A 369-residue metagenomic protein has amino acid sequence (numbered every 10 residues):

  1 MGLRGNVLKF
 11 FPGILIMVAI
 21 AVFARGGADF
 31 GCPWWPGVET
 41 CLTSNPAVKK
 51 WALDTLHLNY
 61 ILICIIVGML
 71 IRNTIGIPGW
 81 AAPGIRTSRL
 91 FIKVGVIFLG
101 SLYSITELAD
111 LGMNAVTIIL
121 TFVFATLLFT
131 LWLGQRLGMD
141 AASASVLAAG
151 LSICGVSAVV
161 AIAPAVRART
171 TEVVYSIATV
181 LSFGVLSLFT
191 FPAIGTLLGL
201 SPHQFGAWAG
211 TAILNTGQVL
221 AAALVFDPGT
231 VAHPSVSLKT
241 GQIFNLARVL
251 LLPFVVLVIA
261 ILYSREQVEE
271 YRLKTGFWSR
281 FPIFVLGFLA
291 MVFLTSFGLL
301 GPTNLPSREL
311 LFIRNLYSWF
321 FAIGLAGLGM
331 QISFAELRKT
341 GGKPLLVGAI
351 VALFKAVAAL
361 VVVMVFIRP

Functional and structural regions predicted by a protein language model:
M1, M17, A21, R25 (+4 more regions): Juxtamembrane and boundary regions of transmembrane helices in multi-pass small-molecule transporters and channels
G2, P33, I75-I77, I105 (+6 more regions): Juxtamembrane helix-boundary/capping and inter-helix hinge elements in multi-pass membrane proteins
G2-R86, L99-T106, P228, L257-Y317 (+3 more regions): Structural signature of multi-pass alpha-helical membrane transport proteins
P12, I16, R86-L131, V173-L186 (+2 more regions): Entry/N-cap segments of selected transmembrane alpha helices and their immediately preceding amphipathic helices
A52, G76-A81, D110-I118, S143-S145 (+4 more regions): Short alpha-helical transmembrane interface motifs in multi-pass membrane proteins
A52-V67, R89-F91, L111-F124, A148-L151 (+3 more regions): Structural signature of hydrophobic alpha-helical transmembrane segments
I75, I92-S101, T121-T130, A141 (+4 more regions): Membrane-embedded alpha-helical core segments of multi-pass
M139-S187, Q204-G229, L316: Alpha-helical membrane segments and immediately flanking helix-loop junctions that form or couple to the substrate/ion
